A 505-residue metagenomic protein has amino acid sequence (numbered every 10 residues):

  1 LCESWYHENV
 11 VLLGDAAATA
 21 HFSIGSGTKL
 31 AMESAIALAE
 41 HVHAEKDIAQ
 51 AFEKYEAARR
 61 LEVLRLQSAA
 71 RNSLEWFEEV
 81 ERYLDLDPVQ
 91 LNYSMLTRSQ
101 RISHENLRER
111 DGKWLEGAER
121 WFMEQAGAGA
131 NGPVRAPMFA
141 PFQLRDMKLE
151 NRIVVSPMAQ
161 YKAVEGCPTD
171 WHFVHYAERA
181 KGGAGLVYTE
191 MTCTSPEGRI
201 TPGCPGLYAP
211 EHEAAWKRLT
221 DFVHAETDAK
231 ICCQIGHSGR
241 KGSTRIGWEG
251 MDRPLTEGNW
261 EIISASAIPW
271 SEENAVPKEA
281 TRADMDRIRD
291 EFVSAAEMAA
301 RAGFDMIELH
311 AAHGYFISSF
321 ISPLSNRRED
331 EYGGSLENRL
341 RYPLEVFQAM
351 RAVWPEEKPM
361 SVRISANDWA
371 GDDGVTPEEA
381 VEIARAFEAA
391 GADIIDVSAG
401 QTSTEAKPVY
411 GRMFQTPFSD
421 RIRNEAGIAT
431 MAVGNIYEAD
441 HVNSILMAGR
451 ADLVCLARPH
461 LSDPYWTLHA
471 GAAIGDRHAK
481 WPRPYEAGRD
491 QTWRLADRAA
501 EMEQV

Functional and structural regions predicted by a protein language model:
L1-L30, I36-A37: FAD/FMN-dependent oxidoreductases across multiple families
A18-T19, E62, Q160, S462: Active-site micro-motifs of SAM-dependent methyltransferase domains
A35-L38, A470: Buried hydrophobic packing segments
E40-G129: C-terminal helical "tail/cap" subdomain of flavin- and related membrane-associated enzymes
E116-V505: Flavin-dependent oxidoreductase catalytic cores
